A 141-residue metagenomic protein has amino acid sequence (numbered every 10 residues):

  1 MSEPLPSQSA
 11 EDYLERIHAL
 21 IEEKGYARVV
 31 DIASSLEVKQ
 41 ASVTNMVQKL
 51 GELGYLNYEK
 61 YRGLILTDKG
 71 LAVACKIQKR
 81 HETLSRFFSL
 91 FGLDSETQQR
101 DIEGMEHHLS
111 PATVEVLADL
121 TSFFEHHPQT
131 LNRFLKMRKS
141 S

Functional and structural regions predicted by a protein language model:
S2-V38: N-terminal helix-turn-helix DNA-binding core of bacterial DNA-binding proteins
S7, T67, S110: Residue-level signal for threonine
E15, N45, R100: DNA-binding alpha-helical recognition surfaces that contact promoter or target DNA
V29-K60, D68: Canonical helix-turn-helix DNA-binding module
R62-R80: Basic, amphipathic "hinge/linker" alpha-helix immediately C-terminal to the N-terminal HTH DNA-binding motif
K69, T83-F87, R100-G104: A general alpha-helix detector
A74-T97: Short, amphipathic alpha-helical interaction segments positioned at domain boundaries
E103-S141: C-terminal regulatory/oligomerization modules of transcriptional regulators
